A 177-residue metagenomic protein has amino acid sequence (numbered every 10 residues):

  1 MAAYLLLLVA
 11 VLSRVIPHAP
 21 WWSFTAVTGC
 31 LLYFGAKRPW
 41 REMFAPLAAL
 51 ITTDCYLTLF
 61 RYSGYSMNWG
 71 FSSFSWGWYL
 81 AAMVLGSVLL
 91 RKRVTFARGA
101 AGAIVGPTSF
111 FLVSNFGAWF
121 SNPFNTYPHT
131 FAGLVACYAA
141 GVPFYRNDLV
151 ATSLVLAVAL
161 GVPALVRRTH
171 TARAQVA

Functional and structural regions predicted by a protein language model:
M1-K37, R41-F44: Hydrophobic transmembrane alpha-helices
M1-Y4, F60, G64-M67: Membrane topogenic helices and adjacent juxtamembrane segments
L6, M43-T53, G99-P107, Q175-A177: Central hydrophobic cores of alpha-helical transmembrane segments in multi-pass integral membrane proteins
L7-I16, A48-R61, P107-F116: Aromatic-anchored segments of alpha-helical transmembrane domains
L12, Y33-P39, A81-R93, G161-H170: Structural signal for the C-terminal ends of transmembrane alpha-helices and the immediately following loop
A26-L31, F74-A82, A151, V155-L156: Hydrophobic core segments of transmembrane alpha-helices in multi-pass, intramembrane catalytic enzymes
Y65-F111: Short helix-perturbing small/polar motifs within transmembrane alpha-helices
R93-R168, A172: Membrane-embedded alpha-helical hairpins and interfacial helices in multi-pass inner-membrane proteins
